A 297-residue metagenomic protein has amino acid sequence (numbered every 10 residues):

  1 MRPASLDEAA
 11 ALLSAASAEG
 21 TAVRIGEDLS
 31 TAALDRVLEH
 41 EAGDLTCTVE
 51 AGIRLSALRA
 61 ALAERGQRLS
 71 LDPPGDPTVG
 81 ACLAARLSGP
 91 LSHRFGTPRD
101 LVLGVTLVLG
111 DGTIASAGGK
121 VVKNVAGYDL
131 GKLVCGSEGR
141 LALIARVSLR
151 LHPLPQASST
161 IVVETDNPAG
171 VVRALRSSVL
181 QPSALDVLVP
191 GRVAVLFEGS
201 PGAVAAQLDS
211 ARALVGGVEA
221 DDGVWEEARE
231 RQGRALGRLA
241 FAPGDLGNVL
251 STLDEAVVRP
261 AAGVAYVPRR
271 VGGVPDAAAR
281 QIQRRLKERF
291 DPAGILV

Functional and structural regions predicted by a protein language model:
M1-P73, P268-R270: Glycine-rich N-terminal segment of FAD-binding domains in flavoprotein oxidoreductases, spanning the beta-loop-helix
R2-P3, V23-T31, V49-A51, R68-P74 (+6 more regions): General beta-strand structural signal in soluble alpha/beta enzymes
A16, L62, V171-S178, A205-G216 (+2 more regions): Short amphipathic alpha-helices in soluble, non-transmembrane regions that often serve as interface/regulatory elements
A22, Q181-D186, D254-V258: A short linear hydrophobic-aromatic micro-motif
A32, P73, P190, L214-V297: Conserved glycine-rich FAD pyrophosphate-binding loop
L55, L71-Q181: FAD-binding subdomain of flavoenzyme oxidoreductases
S158-E219: A conserved active-site cap/scaffold subdomain adjacent to cofactor or substrate pockets
